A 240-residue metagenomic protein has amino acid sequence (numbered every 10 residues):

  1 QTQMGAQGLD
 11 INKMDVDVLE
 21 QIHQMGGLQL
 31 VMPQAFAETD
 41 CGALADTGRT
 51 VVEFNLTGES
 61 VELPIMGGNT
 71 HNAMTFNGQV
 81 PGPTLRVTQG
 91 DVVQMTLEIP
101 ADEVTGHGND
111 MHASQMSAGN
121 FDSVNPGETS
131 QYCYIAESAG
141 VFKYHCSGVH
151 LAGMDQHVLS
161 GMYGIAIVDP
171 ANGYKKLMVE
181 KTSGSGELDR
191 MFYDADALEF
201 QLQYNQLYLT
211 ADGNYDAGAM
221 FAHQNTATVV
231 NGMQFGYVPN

Functional and structural regions predicted by a protein language model:
T2-H107, M111-S117, T129-Q131, D216-N240: N-terminal, post-signal-peptide metal-ligating segments of extracellular/periplasmic oxidoreductases, dominated by
L44, C133, M154-Q156, L188-Y193: A generic local secondary-structure boundary/capping motif
D46-T50, R86-T88, N125, E137 (+2 more regions): Extracellular/periplasmic catalytic domains that process cell-envelope and extracellular macromolecules
G58, A166-P170, Y204: Interdomain boundary/hinge segments at the C-termini of tandem beta-sandwich modules
P64-M66, D155, K176-L177, T210-G213: Short helix/loop capping segments that flank catalytic or ligand/cofactor-binding pockets
T96, P100-H107, A113-L177: Extracellular/periplasmic metallocenter environments
I167-A197: Low-complexity, Pro/Ser/Thr- and charge-rich linker/hinge segments at domain boundaries
G186-N240: Acidic-aromatic/histidine active-site loop/patch
